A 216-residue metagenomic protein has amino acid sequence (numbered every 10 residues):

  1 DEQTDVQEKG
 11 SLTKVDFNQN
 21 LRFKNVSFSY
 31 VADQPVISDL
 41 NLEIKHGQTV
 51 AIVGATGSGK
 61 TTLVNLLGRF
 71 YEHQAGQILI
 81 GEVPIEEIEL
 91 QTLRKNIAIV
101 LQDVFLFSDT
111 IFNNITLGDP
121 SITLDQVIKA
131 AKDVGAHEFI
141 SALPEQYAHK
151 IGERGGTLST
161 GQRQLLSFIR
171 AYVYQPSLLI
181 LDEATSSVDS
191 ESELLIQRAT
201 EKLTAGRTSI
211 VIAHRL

Functional and structural regions predicted by a protein language model:
T4-V6, L12-L216: ABC-type nucleotide-binding domain
